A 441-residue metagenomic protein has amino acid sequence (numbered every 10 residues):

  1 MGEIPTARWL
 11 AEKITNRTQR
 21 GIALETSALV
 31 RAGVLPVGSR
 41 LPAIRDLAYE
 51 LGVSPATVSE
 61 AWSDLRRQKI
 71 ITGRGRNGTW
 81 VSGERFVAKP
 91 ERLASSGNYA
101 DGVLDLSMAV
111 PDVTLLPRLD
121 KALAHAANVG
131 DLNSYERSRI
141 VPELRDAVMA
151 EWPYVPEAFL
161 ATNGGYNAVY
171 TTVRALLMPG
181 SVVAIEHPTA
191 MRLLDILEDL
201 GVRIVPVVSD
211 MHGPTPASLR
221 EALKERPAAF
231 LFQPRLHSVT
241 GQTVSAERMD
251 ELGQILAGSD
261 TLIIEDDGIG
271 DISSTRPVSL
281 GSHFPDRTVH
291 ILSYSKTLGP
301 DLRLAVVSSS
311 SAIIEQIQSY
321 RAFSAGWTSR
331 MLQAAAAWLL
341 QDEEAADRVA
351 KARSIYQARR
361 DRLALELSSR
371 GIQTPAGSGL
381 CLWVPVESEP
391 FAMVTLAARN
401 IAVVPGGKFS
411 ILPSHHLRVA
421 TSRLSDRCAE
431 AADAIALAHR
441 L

Functional and structural regions predicted by a protein language model:
M1-A127, D146, A322-S329, L340 (+8 more regions): N-terminal basic, amphipathic alpha-helical segments
T72-R74, T374, V403-V404: Short beta-strand "wing" residues that participate in macromolecule-binding interfaces
D131-S259, G270-V289, C428: Conserved core of the PLP fold type I
H290-R353: Conserved core segment of the aminotransferase class I/II
R353-A364, I372-P385: Conserved glycine-rich beta-strand-loop-beta hairpin in the small C-terminal domain of fold type I
K408-I411: AMP-binding (ANL) adenylation modules
